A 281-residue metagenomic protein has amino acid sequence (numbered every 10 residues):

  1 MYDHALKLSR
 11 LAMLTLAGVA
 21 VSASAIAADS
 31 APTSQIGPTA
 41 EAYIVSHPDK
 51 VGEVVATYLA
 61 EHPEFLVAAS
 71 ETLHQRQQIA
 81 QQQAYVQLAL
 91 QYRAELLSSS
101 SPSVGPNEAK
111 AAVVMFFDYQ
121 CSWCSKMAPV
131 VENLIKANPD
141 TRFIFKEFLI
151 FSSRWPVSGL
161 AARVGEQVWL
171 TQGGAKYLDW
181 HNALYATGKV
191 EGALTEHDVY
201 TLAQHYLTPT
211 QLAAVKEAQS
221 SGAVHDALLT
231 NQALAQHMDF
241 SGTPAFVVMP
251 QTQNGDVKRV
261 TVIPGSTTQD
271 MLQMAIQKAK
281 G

Functional and structural regions predicted by a protein language model:
Y2-A5, A28-A31, G37-P48, F65 (+1 more regions): C-terminal cap of thioredoxin/glutaredoxin-like
Y2-I26: Gram-negative bacterial Sec-dependent N-terminal signal peptides
L16, V21, A28-P156, D226-H237 (+1 more regions): Extracytoplasmic thiol/disulfide redox context detector
P38, E53, A162-R163, N182 (+2 more regions): Positions in alpha-helical segments
D49, A60, R76, T171-A175 (+3 more regions): Residues at alpha-helix boundaries and the short loops/turns that link adjacent helices
T72, A183-T187, A218: Short acidic/histidine-centered micro-motifs embedded in hydrophobic/aromatic stretches that mark compact functional
F116-D118, K146-L149, L184, M249 (+1 more regions): Active-site-proximal beta-strand/loop segments in catalytic clefts of secreted hydrolases
S125-H205, Q236-S241: Structural alpha/beta surface segment adjacent to cysteine/selenocysteine redox centers across thiol/disulfide enzymes
